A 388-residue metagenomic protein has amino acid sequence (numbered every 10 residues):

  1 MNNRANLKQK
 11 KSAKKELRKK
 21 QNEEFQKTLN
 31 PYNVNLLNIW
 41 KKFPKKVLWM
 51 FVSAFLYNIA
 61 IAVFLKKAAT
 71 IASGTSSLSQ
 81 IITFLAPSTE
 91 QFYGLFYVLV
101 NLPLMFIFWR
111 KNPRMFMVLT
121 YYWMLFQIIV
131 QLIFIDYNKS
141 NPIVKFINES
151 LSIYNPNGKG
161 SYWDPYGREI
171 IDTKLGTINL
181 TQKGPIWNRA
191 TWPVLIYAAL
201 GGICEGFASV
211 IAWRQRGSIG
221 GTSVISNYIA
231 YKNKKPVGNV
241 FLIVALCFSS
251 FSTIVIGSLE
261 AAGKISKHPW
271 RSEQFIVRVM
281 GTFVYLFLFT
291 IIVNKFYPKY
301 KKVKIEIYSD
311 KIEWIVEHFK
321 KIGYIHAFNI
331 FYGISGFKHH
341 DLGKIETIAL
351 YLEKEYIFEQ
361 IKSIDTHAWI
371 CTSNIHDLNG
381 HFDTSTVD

Functional and structural regions predicted by a protein language model:
N2-I312: Core subunits and conserved enzymes of cellular information-processing and envelope-translocation systems across
N2-L37, Y297-D388: Peripheral (non-transmembrane) domains and long loops of multi-pass membrane proteins
